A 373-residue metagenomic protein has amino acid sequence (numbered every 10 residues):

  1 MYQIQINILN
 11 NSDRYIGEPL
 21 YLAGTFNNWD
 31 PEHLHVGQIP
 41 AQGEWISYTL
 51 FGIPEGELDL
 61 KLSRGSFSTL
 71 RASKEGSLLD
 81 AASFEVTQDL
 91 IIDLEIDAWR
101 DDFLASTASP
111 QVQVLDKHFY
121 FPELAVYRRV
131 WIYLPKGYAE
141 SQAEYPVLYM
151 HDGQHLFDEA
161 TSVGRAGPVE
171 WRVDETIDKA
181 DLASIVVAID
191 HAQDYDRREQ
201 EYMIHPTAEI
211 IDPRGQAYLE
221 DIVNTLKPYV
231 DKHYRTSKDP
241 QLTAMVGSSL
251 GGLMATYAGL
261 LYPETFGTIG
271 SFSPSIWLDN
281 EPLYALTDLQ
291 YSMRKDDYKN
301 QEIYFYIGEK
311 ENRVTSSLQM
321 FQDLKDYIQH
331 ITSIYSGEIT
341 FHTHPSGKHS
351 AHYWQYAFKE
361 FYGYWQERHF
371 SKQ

Functional and structural regions predicted by a protein language model:
Y2-Q3, S12-E55, G65-T87: Aromatic-rich carbohydrate-binding modules that target alpha-glucans
S12, Q42-W45, G76-Y145: A domain-start/cap signature at the N-terminus of enzymes
G65, Y145, H151-L156: Active-site glycine-rich loops that stabilize anionic/oxyanionic intermediates across multiple enzyme folds
A143, I204-S248: Gly/Ser-rich "nucleophile elbow"/oxyanion-hole loop immediately N-terminal to the catalytic nucleophile in hydrolases
M150-G153, A188, Y306: Structural cue for short, hydrophobic secondary-structure segments
H155-N224: Active-site machinery of serine-nucleophile hydrolases
D239-D288: Primarily recognizes the serine-hydrolase "nucleophile elbow" in alpha/beta-hydrolase and SGNH/GDSL folds
Y306, N312-L318, K325-D326, T332-Q373: C-terminal catalytic histidine-bearing segment of alpha/beta-hydrolase fold enzymes
